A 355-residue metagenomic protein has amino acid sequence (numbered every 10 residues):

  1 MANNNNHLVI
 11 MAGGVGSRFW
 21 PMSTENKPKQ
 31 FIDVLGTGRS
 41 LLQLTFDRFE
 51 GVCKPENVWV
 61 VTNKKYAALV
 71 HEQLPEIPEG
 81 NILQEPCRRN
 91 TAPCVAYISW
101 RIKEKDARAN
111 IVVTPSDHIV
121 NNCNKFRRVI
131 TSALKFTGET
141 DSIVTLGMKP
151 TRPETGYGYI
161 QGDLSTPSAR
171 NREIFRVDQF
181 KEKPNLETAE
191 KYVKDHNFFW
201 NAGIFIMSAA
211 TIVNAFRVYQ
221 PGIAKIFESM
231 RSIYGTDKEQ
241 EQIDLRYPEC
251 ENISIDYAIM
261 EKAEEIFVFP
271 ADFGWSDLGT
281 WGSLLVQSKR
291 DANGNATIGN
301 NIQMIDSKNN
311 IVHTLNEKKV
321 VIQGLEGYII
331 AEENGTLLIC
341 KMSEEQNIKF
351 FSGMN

Functional and structural regions predicted by a protein language model:
M1-I10, R18-E25, G36-P115, I119-T131: Conserved N-terminal catalytic core of the sugar/cofactor nucleotidyltransferase
A2-N5, A209-N355: Left-handed beta-helix
M11-A12, V61, V112-P115, T145-K149 (+2 more regions): Short beta-strand segments
L42, I98, D117, I160 (+3 more regions): Residue-level signal for inorganic ion chemistry
V60, L83-Q84, V113, V144-M148 (+2 more regions): General beta-strand structural signal in soluble alpha/beta enzymes
C123-R246, F267, E317, K341-M342: Conserved core of the sugar-phosphate nucleotidyltransferase
